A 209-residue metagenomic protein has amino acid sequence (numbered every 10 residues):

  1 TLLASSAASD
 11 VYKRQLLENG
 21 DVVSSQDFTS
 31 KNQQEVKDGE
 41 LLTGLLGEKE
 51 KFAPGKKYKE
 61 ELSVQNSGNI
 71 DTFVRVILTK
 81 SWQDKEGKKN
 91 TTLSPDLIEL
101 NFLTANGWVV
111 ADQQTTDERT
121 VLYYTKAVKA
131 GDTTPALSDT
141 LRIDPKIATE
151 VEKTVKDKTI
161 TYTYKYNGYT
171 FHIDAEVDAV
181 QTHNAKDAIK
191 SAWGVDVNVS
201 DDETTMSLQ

Functional and structural regions predicted by a protein language model:
T1-A8, Y12: Single conserved hydrophobic/aromatic residue that forms the stacking wall/gate of nucleotide- or nucleobase-binding
A4, E18-N19, P54, T182: Generic structural "secondary-structure junction" signal
S5-S6, E35-L42, S63: Extracellular and organelle-lumenal recognition/adhesion modules and their flexible linkers in secreted
D10-E35, Q83-V121: A surface/secretory-pathway sequence property marking extracellular, secreted, or lumenal proteins enriched
L42-K51: N-terminal post-signal-peptidase region of extra-cytosolic proteins
E50-W82, V128-Q209: C-terminal, structured domain-capping segment
V109-D139: Extended, solvent-exposed segments with strong compositional bias
